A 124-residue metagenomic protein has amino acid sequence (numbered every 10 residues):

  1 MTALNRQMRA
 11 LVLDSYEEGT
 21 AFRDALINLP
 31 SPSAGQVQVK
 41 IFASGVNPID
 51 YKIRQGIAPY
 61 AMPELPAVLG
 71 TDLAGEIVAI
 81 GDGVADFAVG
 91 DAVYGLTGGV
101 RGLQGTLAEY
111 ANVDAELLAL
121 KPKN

Functional and structural regions predicted by a protein language model:
M1-R9, D14: Basic/polar N-terminal segments that are highly enriched at the extreme N-terminus, encompassing both cleavable
Q7, D72, A108: Short coil/loop residues immediately preceding or within conserved phosphate-binding loops of NTP-utilizing enzyme
E17-F22, P48: Short N-terminal binding/cap micro-motifs at the start of the first secondary-structure element
A25, D91, A108-E109: Extracytoplasmic/periplasmic beta-strand context in beta-sandwich domains, especially the cupredoxin/COX2 CuA-binding
N28-G45, I57-G99: Glycine-rich beta-strand-centered segment in the early N-terminal region that forms part of a ligand/cofactor-binding
I49-Q55: Cytochrome P450 core scaffold surrounding the K-helix E-X-X-R motif and the conserved "meander" helix-loop region
D86, T97-N124: NAD(P)H dinucleotide-binding glycine-rich loop of Rossmann-like/cofactor-binding domains, especially the beta1-alpha1
